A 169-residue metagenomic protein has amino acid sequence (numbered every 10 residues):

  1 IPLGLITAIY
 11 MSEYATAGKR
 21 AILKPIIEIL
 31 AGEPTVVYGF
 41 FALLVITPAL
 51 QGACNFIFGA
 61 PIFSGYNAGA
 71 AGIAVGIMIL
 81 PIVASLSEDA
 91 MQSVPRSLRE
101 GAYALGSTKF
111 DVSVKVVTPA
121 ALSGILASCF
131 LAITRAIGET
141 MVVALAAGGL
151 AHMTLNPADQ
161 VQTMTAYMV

Functional and structural regions predicted by a protein language model:
L3-A42, L86: Cytoplasmic-entry segments and transmembrane alpha-helices of multi-pass inner-membrane transporters
A8, S12-E13, L44, P48 (+4 more regions): Transmembrane helix-loop junction
E13-R20, Q92-L98, S107-F110, M153: Juxtamembrane helix-boundary/capping and inter-helix hinge elements in multi-pass membrane proteins
K19-I26, Y66-G69, G76, L80 (+7 more regions): Alpha-helical membrane-protein architecture signal
I26-E33, I46, G72-V83, I133-I137 (+1 more regions): Hydrophobic transmembrane alpha-helices
Y38-I77, A147-L150: Membrane-interfacial helix termini and adjacent extracytoplasmic/periplasmic loops of multi-pass transporters
L86-S87, M91-P95, Y103, K109-L145: Transmembrane alpha-helices
A136-V169: Glycine-rich helix-loop "coupling/hinge" segments at transmembrane-helix boundaries in multipass transporters
